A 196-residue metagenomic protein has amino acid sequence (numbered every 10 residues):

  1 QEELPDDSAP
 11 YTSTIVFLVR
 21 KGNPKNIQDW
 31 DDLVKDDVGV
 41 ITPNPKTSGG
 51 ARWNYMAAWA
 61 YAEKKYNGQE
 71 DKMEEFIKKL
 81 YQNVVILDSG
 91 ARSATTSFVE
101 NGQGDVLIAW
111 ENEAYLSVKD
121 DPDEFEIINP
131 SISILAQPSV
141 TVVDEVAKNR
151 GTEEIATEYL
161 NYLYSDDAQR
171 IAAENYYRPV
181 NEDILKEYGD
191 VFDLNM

Functional and structural regions predicted by a protein language model:
Q1-T47, D190: N-terminal segment of the mature folded domain
Y11-T14, E74-Y81, L87-S89, D121-K148 (+3 more regions): Periplasmic-binding protein-like
F17, G22-K25, P45-G50, N112-Y115 (+2 more regions): Solvent-exposed loop/turn segments at secondary-structure junctions within structured extracellular/periplasmic domains
V19-K21, V38-Y66, Y81-V84, N129-P130: Short beta-strand->loop
G22-Q28, T47, A60-G68, V146-I155: Short helix-loop capping/hinge motifs at secondary-structure junctions, enriched in acidic/polar residues
Q28, G49-W53, A57, K72-K79 (+8 more regions): Extracytoplasmic/secreted proteins, especially bacterial periplasmic and envelope-associated proteins
K65-S131: Ligand-binding pocket segment of bilobal, Venus flytrap-like solute-binding proteins
A147-M196: Extracellular/periplasmic juxtamembrane helices and adjacent flexible linkers that interface with membrane partners
